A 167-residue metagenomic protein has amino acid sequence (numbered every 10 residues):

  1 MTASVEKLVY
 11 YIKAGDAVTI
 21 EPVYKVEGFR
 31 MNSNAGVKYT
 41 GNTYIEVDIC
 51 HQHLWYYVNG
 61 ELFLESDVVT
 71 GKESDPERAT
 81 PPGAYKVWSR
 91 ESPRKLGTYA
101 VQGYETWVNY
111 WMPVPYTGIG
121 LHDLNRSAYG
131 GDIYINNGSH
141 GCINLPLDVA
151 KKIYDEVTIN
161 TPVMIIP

Functional and structural regions predicted by a protein language model:
M1-V68, K72, A84, S92-Y104 (+1 more regions): Surface-exposed, secretory/extracytoplasmic low-complexity segments enriched in Ser/Thr/Asn/Gly/Pro
I45-D48, W55-Y57, L64-S66, K86-S89 (+4 more regions): Structural recognition of the beta-strand scaffold that forms the well-ordered cores of secreted hydrolase catalytic
V68-E73, N125-Y129: A short, sequence-level motif marking secondary-structure junctions
E73-P81: A short, polar/charged loop-to-alpha-helix boundary motif
A79-T80, K95-P167: Exported/periplasmic cell-wall-interacting domains
